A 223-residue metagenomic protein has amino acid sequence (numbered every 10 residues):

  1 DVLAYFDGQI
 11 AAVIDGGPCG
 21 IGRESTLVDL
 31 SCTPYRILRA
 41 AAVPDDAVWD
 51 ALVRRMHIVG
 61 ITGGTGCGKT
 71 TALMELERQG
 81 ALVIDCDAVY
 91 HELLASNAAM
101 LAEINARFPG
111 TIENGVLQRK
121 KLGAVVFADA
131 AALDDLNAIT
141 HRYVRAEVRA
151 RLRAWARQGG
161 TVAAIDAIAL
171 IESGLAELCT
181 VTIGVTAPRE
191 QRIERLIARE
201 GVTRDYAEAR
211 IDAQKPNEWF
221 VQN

Functional and structural regions predicted by a protein language model:
D1-M56: Active-site-adjacent structural elements in enzyme catalytic cores
G20-I21, E147-V148, W155, A176-L178 (+1 more regions): Small-molecule kinase domains that catalyze NTP-dependent phosphoryl transfer to phosphate-bearing small molecules
V59-I61: Hydrophobic anchor at the beta1->P-loop junction of P-loop NTPases
G64, L76: P-loop (Walker A) phosphate-binding loop of NTP-binding proteins
C67: ATP-binding Walker
T70: Walker A/P-loop
H91-V162: ATP-dependent small-molecule kinase phosphotransfer cores that center on conserved nucleotide phosphate-binding segments
R149-R157, A163-A198: ATP-dependent NMP and nucleoside kinases share a basic, alpha-helical "lid"
